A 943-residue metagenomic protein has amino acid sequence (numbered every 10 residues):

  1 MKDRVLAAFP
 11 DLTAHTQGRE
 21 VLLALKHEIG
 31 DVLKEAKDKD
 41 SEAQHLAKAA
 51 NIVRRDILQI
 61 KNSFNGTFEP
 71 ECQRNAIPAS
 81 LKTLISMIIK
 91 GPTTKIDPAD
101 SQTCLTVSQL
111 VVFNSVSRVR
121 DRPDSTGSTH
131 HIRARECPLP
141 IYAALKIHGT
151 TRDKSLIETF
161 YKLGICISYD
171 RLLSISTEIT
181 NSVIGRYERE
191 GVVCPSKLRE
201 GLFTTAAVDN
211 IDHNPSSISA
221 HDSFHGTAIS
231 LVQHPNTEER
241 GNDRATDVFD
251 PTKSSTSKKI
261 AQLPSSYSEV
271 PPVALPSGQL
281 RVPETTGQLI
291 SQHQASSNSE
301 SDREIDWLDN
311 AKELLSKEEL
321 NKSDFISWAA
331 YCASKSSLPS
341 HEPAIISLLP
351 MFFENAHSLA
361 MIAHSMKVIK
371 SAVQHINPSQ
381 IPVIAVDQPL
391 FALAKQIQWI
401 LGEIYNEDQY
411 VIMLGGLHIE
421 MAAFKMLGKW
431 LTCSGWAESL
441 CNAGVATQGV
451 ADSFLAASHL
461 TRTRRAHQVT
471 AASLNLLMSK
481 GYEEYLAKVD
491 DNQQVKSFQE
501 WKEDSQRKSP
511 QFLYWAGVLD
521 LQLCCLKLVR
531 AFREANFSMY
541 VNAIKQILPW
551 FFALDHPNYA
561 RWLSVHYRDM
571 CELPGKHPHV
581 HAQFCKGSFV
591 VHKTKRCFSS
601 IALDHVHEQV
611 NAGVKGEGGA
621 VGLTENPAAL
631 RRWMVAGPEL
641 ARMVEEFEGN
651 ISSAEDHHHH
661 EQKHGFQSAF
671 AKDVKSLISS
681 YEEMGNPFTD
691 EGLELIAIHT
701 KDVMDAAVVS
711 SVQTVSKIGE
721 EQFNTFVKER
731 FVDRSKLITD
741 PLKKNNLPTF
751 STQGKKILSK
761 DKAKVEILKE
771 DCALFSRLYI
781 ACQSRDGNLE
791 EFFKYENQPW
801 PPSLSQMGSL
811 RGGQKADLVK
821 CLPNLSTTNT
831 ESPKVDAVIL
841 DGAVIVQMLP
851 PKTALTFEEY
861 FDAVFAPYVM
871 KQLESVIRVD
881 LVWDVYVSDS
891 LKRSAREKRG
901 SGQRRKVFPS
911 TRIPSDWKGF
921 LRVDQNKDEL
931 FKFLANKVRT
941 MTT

Functional and structural regions predicted by a protein language model:
M1, V5, L25, A49 (+19 more regions): Alpha-helical interaction elements in eukaryotic regulators
D3, P10, T16-W399, N536: Long, structured protein-protein interaction/assembly regions in large complexes
A7, D56-L58, S63-Q73, K82-I96 (+5 more regions): Noncatalytic, typically N-terminal accessory segments of nucleic acid-processing enzymes and closely related
S174-S176, R189, A220-H225, I397-I404 (+3 more regions): Short secondary-structure boundary/capping segments
K197-G201, Q374-Q380, Y405-D408, E831-P833 (+1 more regions): Short helix-terminating capping/connector loops at secondary-structure junctions
E200-V208, D212-A220, F224, G402 (+2 more regions): Surface-exposed, charged/polar loop-rich segments that form substrate/cofactor-binding or regulatory interfaces
T205-V208, I381-D387, V411-G416, V838-L840 (+1 more regions): Extended hydrophobic secondary-structure segments that form protein cores and membrane-embedded regions
N214-P215, L390-A394, E420-A423, V846-Q847 (+1 more regions): Flexible loop/turn segments at secondary-structure boundaries
